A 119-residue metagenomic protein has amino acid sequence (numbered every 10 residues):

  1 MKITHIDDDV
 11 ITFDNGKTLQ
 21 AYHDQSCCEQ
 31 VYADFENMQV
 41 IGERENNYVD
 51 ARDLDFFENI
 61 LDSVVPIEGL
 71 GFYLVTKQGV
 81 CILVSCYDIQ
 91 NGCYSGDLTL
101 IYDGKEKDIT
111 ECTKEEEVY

Functional and structural regions predicted by a protein language model:
M1-Y119: Surface-exposed, interaction-prone regions used to assemble/regulate multi-protein complexes
